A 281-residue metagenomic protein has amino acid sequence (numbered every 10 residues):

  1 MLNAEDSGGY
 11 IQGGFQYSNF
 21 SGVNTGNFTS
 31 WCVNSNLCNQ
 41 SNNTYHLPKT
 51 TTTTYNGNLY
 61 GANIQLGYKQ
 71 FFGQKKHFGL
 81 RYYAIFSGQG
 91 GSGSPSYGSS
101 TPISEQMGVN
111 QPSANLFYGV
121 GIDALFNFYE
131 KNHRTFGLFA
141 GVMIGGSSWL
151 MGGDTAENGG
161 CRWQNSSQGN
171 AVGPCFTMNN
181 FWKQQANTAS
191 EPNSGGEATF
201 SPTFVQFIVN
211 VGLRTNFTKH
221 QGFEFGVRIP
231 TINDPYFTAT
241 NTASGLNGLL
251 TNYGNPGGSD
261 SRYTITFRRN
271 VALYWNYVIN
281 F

Functional and structural regions predicted by a protein language model:
L2-G67, A272-Y274, V278-N280: Short glycine/proline- and aromatic-enriched beta-strand/turn motifs that initiate or cap beta-hairpins
L2-G8, F71-L80, G93, Y129-L138 (+1 more regions): Short loop/turn motifs that connect adjacent beta-strands in outer-membrane beta-barrel proteins
S7, N56-A62, G98, N110-V120 (+3 more regions): Residues that define the transmembrane beta-barrel architecture of outer-membrane proteins
F15, A62-Q70, F86, L116-F126 (+4 more regions): Residues on the lipid-exposed face of transmembrane beta-strands in outer-membrane beta-barrel proteins
Q16-G22, I85-G93, G145-M151, P230-Y236 (+1 more regions): Structural signature of outer-membrane beta-barrel domains
V23-W31, S92-M107, L150-S167, Y236-S244: Outer-membrane beta-barrel translocator domains and adjoining extracellular loop/strand segments of Gram-negative
G26, T199-F281: Predominantly the C-terminal beta-signal and adjacent terminal strand-loop region of outer-membrane beta-barrel
L47-Y55, T101-Q111, P192-F200, G258-I265: Extracellular loop and loop/strand-boundary signature of outer-membrane beta-barrel proteins
